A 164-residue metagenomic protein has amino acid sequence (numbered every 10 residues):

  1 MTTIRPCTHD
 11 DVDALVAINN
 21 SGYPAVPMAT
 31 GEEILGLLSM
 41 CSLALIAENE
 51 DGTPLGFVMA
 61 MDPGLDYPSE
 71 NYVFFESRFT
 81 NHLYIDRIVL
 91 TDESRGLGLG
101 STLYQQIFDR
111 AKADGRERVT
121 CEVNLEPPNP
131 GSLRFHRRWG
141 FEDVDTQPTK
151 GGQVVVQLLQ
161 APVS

Functional and structural regions predicted by a protein language model:
T2-L15: A short beta-loop-alpha structural element at the N-terminal edge of CoA-dependent acyl/N-acetyltransferase catalytic
P24-E50, M59, L65: Active-site rim helix/loop that mediates acceptor-substrate recognition in acyltransferases
M59-R87, G151: Conserved acyl-donor/pantetheine-binding loop and adjacent beta-alpha core of acyl/acetyltransferases and related
S77, T146-S164: C-terminal "cap" of GNAT-fold acetyltransferases
D86-R95, L125: A short, internal acetyl-CoA/4′-phosphopantetheine-binding micro-motif in the GNAT/acyltransferase core
L90, G96-D109, R138: Conserved acetyl-CoA-binding loop-helix of GNAT-fold acetyltransferases
S101, L125-D145: Conserved active-site alpha-helix within GNAT-family acetyltransferase domains
A111-L125: Conserved GNAT acetyl-CoA-binding A-motif
